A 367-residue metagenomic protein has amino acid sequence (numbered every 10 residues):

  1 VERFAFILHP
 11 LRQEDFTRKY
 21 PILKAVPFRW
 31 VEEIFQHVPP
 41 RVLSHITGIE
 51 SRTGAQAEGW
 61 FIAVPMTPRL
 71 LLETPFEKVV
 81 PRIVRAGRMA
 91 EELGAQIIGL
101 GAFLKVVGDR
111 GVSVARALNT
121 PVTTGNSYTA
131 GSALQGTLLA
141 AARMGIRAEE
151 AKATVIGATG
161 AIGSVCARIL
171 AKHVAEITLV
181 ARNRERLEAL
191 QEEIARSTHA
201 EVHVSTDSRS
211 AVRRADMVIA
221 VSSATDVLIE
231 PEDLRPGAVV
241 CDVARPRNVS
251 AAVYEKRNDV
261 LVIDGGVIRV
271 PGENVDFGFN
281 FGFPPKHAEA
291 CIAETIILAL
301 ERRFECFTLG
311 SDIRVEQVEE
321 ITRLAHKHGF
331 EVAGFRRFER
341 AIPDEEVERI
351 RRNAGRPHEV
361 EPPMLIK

Functional and structural regions predicted by a protein language model:
E2, F6-I7, Y20-F28, E32-F35 (+5 more regions): Adenosine-phosphate binding glycine-rich loop
R3-A5, Q96, A175, D216 (+1 more regions): Conserved acidic residues
I49-I146, F277-F283, E289, E301: Glycine/serine-rich phosphate-binding loop and adjoining beta1-alpha1 elements at the start of nucleotide-handling
Q56-E58, L118-T120, S197-H203, N258: A short helix-to-beta-strand connector/capping loop
G101-R110, L118-T120, N126, G131-S132 (+4 more regions): N-terminal Rossmann-like NAD(P) cofactor-binding subdomain of oxidoreductases, focused on the glycine-rich
A142-M217: Glycine-rich phosphate/diphosphate-binding loop of Rossmann-like nucleotide-binding domains
H199-V275: Rossmann-like adenosine-cofactor binding region
